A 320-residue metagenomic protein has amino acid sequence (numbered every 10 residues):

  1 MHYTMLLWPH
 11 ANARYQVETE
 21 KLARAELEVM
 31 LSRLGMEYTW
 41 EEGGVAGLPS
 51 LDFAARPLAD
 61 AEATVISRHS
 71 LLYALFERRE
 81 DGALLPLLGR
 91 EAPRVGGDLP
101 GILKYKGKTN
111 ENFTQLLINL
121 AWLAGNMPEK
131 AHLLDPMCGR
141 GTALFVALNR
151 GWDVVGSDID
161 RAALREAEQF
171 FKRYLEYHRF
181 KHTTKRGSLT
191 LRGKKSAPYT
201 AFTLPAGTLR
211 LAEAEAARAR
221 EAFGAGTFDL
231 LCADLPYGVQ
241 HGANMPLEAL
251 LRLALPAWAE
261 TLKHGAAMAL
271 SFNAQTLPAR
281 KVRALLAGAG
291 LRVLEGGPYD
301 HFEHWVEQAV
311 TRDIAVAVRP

Functional and structural regions predicted by a protein language model:
M1-H2, L48: Short, surface-exposed beta-edge/turn micro-motifs
H2-V29, A61, R68-H69, R78-L134 (+1 more regions): Class I S-adenosyl-L-methionine-dependent methyltransferase catalytic core
L31-M36: Short secondary-structure junctions
T39-V45: Short beta-strand
V45-R56, A315-A317: A generic structural motif
